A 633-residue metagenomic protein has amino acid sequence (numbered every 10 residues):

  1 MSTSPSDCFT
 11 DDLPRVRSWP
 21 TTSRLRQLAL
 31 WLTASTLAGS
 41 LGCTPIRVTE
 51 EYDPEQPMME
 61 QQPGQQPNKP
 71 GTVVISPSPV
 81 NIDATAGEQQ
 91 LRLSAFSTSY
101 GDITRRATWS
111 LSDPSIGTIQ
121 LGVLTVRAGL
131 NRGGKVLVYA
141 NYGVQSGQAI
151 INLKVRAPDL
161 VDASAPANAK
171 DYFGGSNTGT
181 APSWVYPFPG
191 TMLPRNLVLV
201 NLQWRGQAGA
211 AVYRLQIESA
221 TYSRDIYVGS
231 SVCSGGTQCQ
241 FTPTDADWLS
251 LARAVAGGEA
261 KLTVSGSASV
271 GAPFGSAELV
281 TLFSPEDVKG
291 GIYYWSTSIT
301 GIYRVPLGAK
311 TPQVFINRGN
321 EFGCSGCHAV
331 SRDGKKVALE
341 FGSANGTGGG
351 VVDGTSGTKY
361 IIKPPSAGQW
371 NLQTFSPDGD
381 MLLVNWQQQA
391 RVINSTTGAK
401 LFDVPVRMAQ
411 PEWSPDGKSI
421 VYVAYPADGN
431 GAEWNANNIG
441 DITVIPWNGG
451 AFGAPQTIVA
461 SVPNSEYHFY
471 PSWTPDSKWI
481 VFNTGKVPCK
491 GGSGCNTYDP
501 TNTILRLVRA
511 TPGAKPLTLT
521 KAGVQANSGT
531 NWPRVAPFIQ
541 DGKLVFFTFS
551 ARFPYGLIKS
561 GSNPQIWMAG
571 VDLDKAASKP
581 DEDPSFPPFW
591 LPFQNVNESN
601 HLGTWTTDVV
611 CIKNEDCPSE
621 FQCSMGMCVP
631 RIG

Functional and structural regions predicted by a protein language model:
M1-R24: N-terminal secretory signal peptides that target proteins for export/translocation
D11, P20, E50-Y52, A86 (+1 more regions): N-terminal regions of proteins, emphasizing targeting and processing segments when present
R24-S35: Sec-dependent N-terminal signal peptides
G39-G42: C-terminal motif of bacterial Sec signal peptides marking the signal peptidase cleavage site
P45-A169, A210-V212, E218, F241 (+1 more regions): Extracytoplasmic soluble-region selector
V155-G633: Sequence signature of WD/YWTD-type beta-propeller architectures
